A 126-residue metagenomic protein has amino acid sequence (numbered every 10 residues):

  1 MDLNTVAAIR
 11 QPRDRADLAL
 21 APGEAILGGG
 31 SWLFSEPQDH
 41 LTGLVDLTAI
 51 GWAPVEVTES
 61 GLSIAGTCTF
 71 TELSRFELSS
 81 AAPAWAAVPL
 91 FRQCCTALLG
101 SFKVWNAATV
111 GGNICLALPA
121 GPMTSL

Functional and structural regions predicted by a protein language model:
M1-L126: C-terminal structural segment of proteins
